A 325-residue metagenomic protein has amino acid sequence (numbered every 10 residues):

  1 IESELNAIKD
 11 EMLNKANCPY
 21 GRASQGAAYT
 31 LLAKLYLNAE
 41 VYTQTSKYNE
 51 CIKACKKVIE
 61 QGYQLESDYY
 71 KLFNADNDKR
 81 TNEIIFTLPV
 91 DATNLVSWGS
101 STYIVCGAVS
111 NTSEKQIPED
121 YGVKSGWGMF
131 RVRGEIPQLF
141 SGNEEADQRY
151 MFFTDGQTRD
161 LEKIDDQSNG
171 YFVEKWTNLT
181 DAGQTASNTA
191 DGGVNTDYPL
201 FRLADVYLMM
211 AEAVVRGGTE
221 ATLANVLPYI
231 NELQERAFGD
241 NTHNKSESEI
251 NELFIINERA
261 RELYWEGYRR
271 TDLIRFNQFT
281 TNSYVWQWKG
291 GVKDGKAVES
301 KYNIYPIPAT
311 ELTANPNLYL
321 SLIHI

Functional and structural regions predicted by a protein language model:
I1-M12, Y20-I59, F86, D147 (+4 more regions): Extended, hydrophobic/aromatic-rich amphipathic alpha-helical segments that build helical scaffolds
T45, Q61-Y69, N241-N244, E266: Acidic/polar loop patches that form or flank catalytic/metal-binding clefts of enzymes that bind anionic ligands
K53, K57-E60, Q64-R216, F279-L322: Elongated scaffold/linker segments in the mid-to-C-terminal portions of large proteins
I84, P89-S97, F238, T242 (+1 more regions): C-terminal capping/lid segments that line or modulate ligand- or cofactor-binding pockets
Q157, E232, F276: Short acidic/histidine-centered micro-motifs embedded in hydrophobic/aromatic stretches that mark compact functional
